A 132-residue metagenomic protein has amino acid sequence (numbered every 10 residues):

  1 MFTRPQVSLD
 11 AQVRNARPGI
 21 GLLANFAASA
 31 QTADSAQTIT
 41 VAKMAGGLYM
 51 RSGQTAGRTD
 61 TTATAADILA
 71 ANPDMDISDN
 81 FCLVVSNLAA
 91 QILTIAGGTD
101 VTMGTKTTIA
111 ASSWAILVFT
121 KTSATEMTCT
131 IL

Functional and structural regions predicted by a protein language model:
F2-G97, F119-L132: Exposed extracellular interaction/assembly regions and N-terminal maturation sites
M44, N80, K106, A110-W114: Tight coil/turn sites that cap or link beta-strands
G97-G104: Short edge-strand/loop segments of extracellular domains
